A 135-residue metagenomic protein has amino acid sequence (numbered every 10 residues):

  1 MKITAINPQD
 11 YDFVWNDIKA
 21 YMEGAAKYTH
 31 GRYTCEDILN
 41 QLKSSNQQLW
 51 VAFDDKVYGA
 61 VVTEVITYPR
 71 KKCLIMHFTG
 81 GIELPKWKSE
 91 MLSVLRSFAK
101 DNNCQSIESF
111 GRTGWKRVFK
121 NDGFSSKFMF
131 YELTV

Functional and structural regions predicted by a protein language model:
M1-Y33: Short amphipathic alpha-helix that is part of the acyltransferase structural core
N7-D10, Y21, V65-P69, K86-E90: Short hydrophobic/aromatic-rich motifs at helix boundaries and adjacent loops
Y28-L49: Active-site rim helix/loop that mediates acceptor-substrate recognition in acyltransferases
L39-N40, V65-I66, S97: Short, flexible, glycine/charge-rich loop motifs used to bind or transfer phosphoryl groups or to couple energy/partner
K43-P85: Conserved donor-binding loop and adjoining core beta-sheet/short helix segment in diverse acyl/aminoacyl transferases
N46-Q47, N121-S126: Short glycine-aromatic motifs
P69-N121: Acyl-donor binding region in acyl/amide transferases
F110, S125-V135: Conserved catalytic-core motifs of GNAT/GCN5-like acyltransferases
